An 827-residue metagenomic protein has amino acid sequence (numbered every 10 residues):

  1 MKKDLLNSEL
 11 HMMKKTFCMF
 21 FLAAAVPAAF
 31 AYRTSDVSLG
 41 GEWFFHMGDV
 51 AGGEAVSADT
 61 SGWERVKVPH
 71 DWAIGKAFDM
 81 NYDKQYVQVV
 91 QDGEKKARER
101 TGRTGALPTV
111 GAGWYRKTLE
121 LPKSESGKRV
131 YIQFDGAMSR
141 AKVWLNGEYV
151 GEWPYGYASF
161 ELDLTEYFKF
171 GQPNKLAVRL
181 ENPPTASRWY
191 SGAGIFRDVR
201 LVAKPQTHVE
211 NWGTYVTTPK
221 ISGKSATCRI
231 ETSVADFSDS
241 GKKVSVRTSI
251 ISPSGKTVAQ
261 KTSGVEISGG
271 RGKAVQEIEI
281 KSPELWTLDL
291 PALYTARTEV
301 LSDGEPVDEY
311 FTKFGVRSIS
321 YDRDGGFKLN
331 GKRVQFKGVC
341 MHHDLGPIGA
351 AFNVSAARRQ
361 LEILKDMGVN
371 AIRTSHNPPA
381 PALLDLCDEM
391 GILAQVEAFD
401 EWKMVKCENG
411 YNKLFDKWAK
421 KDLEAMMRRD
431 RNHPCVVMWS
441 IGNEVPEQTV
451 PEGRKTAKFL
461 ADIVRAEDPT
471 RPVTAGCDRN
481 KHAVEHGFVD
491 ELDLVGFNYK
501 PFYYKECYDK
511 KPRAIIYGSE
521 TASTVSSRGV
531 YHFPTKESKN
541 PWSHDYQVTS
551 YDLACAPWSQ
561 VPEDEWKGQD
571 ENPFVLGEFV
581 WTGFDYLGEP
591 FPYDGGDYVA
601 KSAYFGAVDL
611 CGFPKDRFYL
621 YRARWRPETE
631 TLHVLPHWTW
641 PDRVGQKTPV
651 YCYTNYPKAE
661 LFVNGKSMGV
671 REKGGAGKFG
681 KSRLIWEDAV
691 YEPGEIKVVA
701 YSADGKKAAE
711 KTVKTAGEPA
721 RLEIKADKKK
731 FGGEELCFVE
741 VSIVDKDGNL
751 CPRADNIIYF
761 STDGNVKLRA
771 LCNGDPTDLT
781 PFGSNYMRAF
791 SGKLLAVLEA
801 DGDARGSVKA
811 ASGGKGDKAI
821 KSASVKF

Functional and structural regions predicted by a protein language model:
Y32-Q133, G192-I195, F584, D642-Q646: Extended carbohydrate-recognition surfaces in non-catalytic/accessory domains of CAZymes and lectin-like proteins
L39, M47-G48, G105-Y215, F237-S238 (+4 more regions): Accessory beta-strand-rich segments of carbohydrate-active enzymes
A58-D59, G241-R247, Q260, L288-T295 (+4 more regions): Short flexible loop/turn segments that cap and initiate beta-strands
V68-F78, W153, D198, Q206 (+1 more regions): Extended substrate-binding grooves/exosites of carbohydrate-active enzymes
W153-G156, F168-F170, G264-G272, A676-G680 (+1 more regions): Short proline/glycine- and polar residue-rich coil/turn motifs
L164-E166, Q276-W286, L684-Y691, F782-G802: Short, hydrophobic beta-strand segments
F168-G171, E231-D322, W686-D688, E692-P693 (+3 more regions): Extended acidic/polar, glycine-enriched regions that form or flank non-catalytic beta-rich accessory modules
I230-V234, E299, V650-Y653, V699-A700 (+3 more regions): Beta-strand-rich structural segments
